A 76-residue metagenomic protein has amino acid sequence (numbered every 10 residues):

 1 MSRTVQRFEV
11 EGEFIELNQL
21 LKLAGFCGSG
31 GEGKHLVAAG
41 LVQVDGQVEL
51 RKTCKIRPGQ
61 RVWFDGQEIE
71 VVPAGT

Functional and structural regions predicted by a protein language model:
S2-I15: A detector for short, charged/polar N-terminal pre-domain segments
I15-P58: A basic, amphipathic helix-loop patch mediating RNA/tRNA/ribosome contacts
R51-T76: C-terminal structural segments of small proteins and small subunits
